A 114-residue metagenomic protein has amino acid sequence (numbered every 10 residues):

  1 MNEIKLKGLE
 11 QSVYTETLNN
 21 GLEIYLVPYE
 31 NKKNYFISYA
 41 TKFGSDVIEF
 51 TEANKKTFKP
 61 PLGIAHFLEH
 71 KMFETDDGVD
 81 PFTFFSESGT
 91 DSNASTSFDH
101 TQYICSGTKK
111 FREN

Functional and structural regions predicted by a protein language model:
M1-D80: His/Glu-rich zincin catalytic helix
P61, H70-N114: Active-site-adjacent, His/Asp/Glu-enriched structural segments that form or flank metal-binding and acid/base networks
